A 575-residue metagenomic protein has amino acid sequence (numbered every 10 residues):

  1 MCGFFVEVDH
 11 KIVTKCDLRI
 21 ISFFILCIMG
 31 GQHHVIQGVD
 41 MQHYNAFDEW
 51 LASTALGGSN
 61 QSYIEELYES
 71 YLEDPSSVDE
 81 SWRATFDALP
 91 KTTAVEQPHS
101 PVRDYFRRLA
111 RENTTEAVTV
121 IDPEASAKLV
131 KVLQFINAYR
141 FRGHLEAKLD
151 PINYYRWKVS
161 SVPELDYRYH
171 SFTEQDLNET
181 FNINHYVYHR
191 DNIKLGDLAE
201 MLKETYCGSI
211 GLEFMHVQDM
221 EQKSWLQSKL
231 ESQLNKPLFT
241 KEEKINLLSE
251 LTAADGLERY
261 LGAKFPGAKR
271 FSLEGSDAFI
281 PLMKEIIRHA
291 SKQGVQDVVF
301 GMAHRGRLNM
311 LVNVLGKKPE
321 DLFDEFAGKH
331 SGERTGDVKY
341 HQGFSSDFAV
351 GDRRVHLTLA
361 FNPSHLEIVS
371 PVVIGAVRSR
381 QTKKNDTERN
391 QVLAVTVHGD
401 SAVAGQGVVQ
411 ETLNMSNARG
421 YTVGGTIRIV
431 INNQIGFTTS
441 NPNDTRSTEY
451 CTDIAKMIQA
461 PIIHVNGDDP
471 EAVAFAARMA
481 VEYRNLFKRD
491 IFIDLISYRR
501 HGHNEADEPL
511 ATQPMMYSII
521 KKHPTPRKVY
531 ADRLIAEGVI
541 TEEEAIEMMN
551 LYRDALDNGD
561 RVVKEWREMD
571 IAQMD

Functional and structural regions predicted by a protein language model:
Q42-H43, D48-L89, T93-E96: Subset of Sec-pathway N-terminal targeting signals
T85, L89-A278, V295: Extended, charge-enriched "interface" segments that sit outside catalytic cores
G256, Y260-E320: Active-site pocket-lining segments that scaffold enzyme catalytic pockets across diverse folds
Q296-Q459, I463: Cofactor-binding active-site loop characterized by glycine-rich and histidine/acidic residues
V350, Y450-A476, S518, K522-E543: Conserved thiamine diphosphate
G425-R428, N432, S440-Q459, L495-K528: Flexible glycine/proline-rich, aromatic-decorated loop/lid segments
T438-S447, Q459-F492, S497-H501: Conserved phosphate-handling catalytic cores of large alpha/beta enzymes
P526-R527, E537, T541-D575: Hard-cation-handling environments
